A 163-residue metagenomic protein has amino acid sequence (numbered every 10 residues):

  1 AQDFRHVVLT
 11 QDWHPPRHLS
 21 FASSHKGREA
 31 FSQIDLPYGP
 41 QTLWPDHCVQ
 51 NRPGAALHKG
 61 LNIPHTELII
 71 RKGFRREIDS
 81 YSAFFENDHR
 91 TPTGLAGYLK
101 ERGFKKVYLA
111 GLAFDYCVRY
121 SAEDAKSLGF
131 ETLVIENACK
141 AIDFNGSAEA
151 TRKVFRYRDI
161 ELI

Functional and structural regions predicted by a protein language model:
A1-K106: Active-site alpha/beta core segments
V8-Q11, E131-A138: Short internal beta-strands
K59-P64, D143-I163: Structural recognition of alpha->loop->beta junctions
F104, F130, I160: Short phosphate-binding/catalytic loops that engage adenosine nucleotides
F104-C117, V134-K140: Glycine-rich anion-binding loop/nest that anchors nucleotide
V118-G129: Histidine-anchored nucleotide/phosphate-binding helix
